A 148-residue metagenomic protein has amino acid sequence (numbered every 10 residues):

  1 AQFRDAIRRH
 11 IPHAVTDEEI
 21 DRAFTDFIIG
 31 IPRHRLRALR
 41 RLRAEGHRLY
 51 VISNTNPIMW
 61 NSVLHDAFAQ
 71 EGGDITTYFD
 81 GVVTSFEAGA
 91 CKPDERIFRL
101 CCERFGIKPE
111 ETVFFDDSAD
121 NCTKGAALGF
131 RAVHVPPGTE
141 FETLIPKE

Functional and structural regions predicted by a protein language model:
A1-D21: A metal-dependent, Asp-based hydrolase signature
A1-Q2, F27, P137: Alpha-helix N-cap recognition
A6-I7, R41, C101, K124: Residues within well-ordered alpha helices
R8-I11, G46, G106, G129: Glycine-centered loop/turn motif at secondary-structure junctions
H10, F27, S85-F86: Alpha-helix C-capping/helix-to-loop hinge sites
D17-G30, R35-A69: Substrate-recognition element of Asp-dependent hydrolases with the DxDx(T/V) motif
N56-P57, S62-E148: Asp-based, Mg2+/Mn2+-dependent phosphohydrolase catalytic module
